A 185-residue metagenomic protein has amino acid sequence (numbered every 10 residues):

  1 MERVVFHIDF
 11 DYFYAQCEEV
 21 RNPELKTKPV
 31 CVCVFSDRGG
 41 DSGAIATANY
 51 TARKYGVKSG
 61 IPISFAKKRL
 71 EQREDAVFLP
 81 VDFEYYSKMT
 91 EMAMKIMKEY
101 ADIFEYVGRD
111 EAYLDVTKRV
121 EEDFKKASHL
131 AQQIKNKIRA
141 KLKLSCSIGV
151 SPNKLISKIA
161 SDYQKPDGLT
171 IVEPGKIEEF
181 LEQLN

Functional and structural regions predicted by a protein language model:
M1-R109, Y113, V120, I134 (+1 more regions): Residues that scaffold, gate, or flank divalent-cation-dependent active/transport sites
R109-D115, P152-S157: Short, conserved phosphate-binding/catalytic loop or strand-edge motifs used in phosphoryl-/nucleotidyl-transfer
K126-N185: Long, highly charged, low-complexity intrinsically disordered interaction regions that mediate electrostatic DNA/RNA
